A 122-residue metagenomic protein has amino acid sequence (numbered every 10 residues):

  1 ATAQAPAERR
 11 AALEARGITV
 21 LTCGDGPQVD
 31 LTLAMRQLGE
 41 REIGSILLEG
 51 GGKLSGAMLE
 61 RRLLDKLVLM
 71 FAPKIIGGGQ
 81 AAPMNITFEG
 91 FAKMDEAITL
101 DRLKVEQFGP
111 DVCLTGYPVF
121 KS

Functional and structural regions predicted by a protein language model:
A1-S122: Enzymes that bind and transform nitrogen-containing heteroaromatic metabolites
